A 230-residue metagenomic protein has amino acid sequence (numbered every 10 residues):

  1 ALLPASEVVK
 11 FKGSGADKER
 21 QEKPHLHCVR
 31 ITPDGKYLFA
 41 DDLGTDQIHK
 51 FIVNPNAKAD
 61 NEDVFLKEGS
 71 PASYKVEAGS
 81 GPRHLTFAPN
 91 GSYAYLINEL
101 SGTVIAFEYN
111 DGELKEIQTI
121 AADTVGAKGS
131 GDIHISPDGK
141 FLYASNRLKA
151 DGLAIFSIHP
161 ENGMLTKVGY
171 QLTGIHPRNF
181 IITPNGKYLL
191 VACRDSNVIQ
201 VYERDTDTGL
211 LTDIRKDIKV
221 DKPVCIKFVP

Functional and structural regions predicted by a protein language model:
A1-C28: Asp-box/WD-like beta-propeller blade repeats and closely related beta-sheet repeat scaffolds
A1-L3, I52-F65, F107-L114, F156-G163 (+1 more regions): Short loop/turn segments immediately following beta-strands, especially the blade-tip and inter-blade linker loops
K10, E19-K23, S73-A78, A121-V125 (+2 more regions): Surface loop/turn motifs at the tips and blade-to-blade linkers of beta-strand repeat domains
H25, G81, G129, H176 (+1 more regions): Beta-rich catalytic cores
P33-D34, P89-G91, P137-D138, P184-G186 (+1 more regions): Residue-level detector of Asp-centered blade-edge/turn motifs that repeat once per structural unit in beta-propeller
L43-G44, V53, E99-L100, Y109 (+3 more regions): Short loop/turn segments immediately following the C-termini of beta-strands
